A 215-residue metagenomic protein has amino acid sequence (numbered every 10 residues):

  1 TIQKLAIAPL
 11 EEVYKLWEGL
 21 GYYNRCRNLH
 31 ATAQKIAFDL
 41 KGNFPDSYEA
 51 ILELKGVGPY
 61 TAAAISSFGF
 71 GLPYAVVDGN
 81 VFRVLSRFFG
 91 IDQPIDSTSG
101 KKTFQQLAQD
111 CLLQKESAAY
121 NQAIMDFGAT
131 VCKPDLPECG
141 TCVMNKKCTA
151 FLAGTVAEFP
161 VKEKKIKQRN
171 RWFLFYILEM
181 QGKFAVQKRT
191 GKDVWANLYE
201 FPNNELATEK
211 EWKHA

Functional and structural regions predicted by a protein language model:
T1-G140, M144-A153, A157: Catalytic cores of DNA base-excision repair glycosylases
D126-A215: Intrinsically disordered, low-complexity, charged terminal extensions of DNA damage-control enzymes
